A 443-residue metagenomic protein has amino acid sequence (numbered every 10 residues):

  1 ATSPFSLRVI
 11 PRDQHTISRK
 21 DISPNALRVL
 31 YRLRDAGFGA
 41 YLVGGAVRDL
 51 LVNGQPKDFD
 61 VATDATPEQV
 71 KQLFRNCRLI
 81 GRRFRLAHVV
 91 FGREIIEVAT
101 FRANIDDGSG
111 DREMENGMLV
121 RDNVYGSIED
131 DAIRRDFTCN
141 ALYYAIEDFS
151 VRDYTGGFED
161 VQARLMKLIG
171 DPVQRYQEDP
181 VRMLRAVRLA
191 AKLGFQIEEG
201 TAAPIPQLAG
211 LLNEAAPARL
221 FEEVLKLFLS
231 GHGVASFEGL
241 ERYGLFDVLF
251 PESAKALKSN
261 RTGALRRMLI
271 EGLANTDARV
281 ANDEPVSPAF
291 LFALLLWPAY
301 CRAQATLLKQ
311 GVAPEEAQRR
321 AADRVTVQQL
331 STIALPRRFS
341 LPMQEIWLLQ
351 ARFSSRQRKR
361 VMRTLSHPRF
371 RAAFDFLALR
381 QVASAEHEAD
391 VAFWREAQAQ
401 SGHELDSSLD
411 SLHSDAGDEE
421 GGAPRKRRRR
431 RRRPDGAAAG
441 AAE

Functional and structural regions predicted by a protein language model:
A1-E443: Catalytic cores of the polymerase beta-like nucleotidyltransferase superfamily and closely associated nucleotide
